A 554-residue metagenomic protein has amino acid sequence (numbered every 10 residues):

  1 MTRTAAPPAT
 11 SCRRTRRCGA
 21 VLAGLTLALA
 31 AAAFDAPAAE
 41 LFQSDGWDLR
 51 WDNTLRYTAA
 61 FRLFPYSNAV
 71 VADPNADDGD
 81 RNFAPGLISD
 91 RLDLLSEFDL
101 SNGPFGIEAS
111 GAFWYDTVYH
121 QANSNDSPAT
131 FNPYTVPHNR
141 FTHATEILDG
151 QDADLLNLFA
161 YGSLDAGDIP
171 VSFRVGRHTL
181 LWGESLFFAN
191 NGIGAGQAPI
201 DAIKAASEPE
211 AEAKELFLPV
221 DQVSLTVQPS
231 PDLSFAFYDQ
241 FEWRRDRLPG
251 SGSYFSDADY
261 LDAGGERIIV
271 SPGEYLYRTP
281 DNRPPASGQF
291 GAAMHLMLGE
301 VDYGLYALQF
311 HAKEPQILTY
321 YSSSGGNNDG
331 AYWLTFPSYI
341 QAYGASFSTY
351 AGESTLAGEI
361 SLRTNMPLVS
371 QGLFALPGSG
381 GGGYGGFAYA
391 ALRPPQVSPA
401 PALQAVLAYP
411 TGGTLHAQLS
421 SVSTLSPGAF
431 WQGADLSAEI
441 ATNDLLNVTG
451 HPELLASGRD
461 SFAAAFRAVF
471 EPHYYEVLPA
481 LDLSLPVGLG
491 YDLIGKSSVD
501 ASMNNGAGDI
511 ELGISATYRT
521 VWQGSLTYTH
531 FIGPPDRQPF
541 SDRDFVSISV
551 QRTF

Functional and structural regions predicted by a protein language model:
P37-W51, F64-Y66, F98-I107, H120 (+7 more regions): Short loop/turn motifs that connect adjacent beta-strands in outer-membrane beta-barrel proteins
W47, N75-D77, I88-L94, Q151-L156 (+7 more regions): Residues that define the transmembrane beta-barrel architecture of outer-membrane proteins
L49-Y57, I107-G111, V171-F173, F235-F237 (+9 more regions): Transmembrane beta-strands of outer-membrane beta-barrel proteins
N53, L94-L100, A109, N157-G162 (+11 more regions): Residues on the lipid-exposed face of transmembrane beta-strands in outer-membrane beta-barrel proteins
Y57-L63, F113-T117, R177-L181, D239-R245 (+10 more regions): Transmembrane beta-strands of outer-membrane beta-barrel pores
P65-R81, H120-A144, I193-E208, P249-R278 (+4 more regions): Solvent-exposed loop segments that connect transmembrane elements
S101-D259, A465, G488, I494 (+2 more regions): Outer membrane beta-barrel
V521, S541-F554: Outer-membrane beta-barrel "beta-signal"
